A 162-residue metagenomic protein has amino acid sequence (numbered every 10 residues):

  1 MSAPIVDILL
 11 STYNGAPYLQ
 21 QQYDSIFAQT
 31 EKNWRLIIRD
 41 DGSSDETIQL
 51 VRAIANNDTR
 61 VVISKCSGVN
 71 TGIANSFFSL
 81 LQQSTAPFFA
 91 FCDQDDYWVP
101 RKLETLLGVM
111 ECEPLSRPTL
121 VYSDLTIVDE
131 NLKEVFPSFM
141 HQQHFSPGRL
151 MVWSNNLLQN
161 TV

Functional and structural regions predicted by a protein language model:
M1-V162: Nucleotide-sugar donor-binding/catalytic module of glycosyltransferases that assemble extracellular/cell-envelope
